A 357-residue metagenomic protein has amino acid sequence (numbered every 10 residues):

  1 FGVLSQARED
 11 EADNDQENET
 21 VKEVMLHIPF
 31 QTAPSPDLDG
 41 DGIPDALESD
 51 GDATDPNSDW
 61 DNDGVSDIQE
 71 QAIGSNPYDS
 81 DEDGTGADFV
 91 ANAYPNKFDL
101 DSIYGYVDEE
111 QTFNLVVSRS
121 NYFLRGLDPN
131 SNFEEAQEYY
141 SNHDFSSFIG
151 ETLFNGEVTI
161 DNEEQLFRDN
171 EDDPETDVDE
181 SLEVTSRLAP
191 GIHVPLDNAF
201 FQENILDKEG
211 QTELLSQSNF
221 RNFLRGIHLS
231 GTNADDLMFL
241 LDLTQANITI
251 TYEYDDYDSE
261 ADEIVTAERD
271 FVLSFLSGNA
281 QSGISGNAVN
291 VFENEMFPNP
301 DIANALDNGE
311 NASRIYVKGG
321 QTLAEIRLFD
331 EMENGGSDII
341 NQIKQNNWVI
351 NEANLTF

Functional and structural regions predicted by a protein language model:
F1-A33, F89-Y94, L196, D207-Q217 (+1 more regions): A short beta-strand-loop element at or near the start of a globular domain
L4-A7, H27, Q31, A46-D50 (+5 more regions): Structured segments of extracytoplasmic/periplasmic soluble domains in secreted or envelope-associated proteins
N14-V21, G40, S58, N62 (+2 more regions): Solvent-exposed, acidic/flexible segments
V21-E23, G74, E110-L115, L224 (+2 more regions): Extracellular structured ligand-interaction cores
F30-P34, G74, N121-G126, Y254-D256 (+3 more regions): Short loop/turn segments at secondary-structure transitions that flank enzyme active sites
A33-P36, G40, G74, D81-I192: Beta-strand-rich interaction/scaffold domains
P36-V90: Extracellular calcium-associated, cysteine-rich motifs in secreted modular proteins
E157, D161-N308, I315-V317, W348 (+1 more regions): Proprotein-processing/basic-patch segments
